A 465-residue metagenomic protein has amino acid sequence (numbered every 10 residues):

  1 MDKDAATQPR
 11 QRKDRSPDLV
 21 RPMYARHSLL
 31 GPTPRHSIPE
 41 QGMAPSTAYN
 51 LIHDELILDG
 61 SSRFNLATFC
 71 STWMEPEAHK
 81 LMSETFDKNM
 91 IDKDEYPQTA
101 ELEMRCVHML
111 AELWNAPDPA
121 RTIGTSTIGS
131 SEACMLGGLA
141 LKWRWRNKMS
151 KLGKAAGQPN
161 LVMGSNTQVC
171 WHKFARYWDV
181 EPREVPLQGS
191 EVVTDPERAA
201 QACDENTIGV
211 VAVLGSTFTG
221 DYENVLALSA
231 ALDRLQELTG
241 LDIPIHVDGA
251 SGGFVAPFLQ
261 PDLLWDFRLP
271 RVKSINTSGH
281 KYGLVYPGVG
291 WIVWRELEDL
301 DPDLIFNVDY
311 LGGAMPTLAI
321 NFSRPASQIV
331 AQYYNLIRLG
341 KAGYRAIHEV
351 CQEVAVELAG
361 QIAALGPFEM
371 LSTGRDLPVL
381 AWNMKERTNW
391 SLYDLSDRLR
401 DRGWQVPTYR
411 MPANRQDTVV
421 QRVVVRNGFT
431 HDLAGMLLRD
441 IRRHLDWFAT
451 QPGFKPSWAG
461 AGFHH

Functional and structural regions predicted by a protein language model:
M1-R121, G403-W404, Q421, D440-I441 (+1 more regions): N-terminal entrance/gating region of PLP-dependent enzymes' catalytic architecture
D14-V20, G129-D303, L311: Conserved PLP-enzyme active-site core in the AAT-like
P119-R121, A156, S372-V379, Q416-T418: Short Gly/Ser/Thr- and Asp/Glu-enriched loop/turn motifs at secondary-structure junctions
L235, R415-H465: PLP-dependent enzyme catalytic core of the Aspartate aminotransferase-like
L241, F258-P261, W265-L377, N383-R387: Active-site C-terminal subdomain of aminotransferase-like
P378-W390, G403-L438: Conserved PLP-binding active-site segment of the aspartate aminotransferase-like
L392-R400, L437-R442: Short amphipathic alpha-helices in soluble, non-transmembrane regions that often serve as interface/regulatory elements
L399-P407, R442-A449: A common structural junction motif
